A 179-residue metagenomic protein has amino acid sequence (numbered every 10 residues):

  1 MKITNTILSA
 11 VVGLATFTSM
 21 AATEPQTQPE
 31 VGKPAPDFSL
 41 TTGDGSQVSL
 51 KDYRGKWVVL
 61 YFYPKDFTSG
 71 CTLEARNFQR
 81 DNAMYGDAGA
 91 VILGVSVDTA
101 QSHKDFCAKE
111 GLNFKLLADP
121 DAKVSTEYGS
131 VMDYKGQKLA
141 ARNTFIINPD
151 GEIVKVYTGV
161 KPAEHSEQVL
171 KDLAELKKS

Functional and structural regions predicted by a protein language model:
I3-V11, A15-D37: N-proximal helix/coil linker or "cap" segments that precede and/or mark the start of modular domains
P29-G32, F38-W57: A short beta-strand-turn-helix
K51-T72: Short active-site neighborhood of thiol/selenol oxidoreductases, capturing the structured segment around
G70-L112, P120-E127: Structural microenvironment flanking redox-active thiols in thiol-disulfide oxidoreductases
L112-F114, V131-Y134, K138-F145: Structural micro-motif
A140-S179: Thiol-/selenol-based redox modules, centered on thioredoxin-like and closely related oxidoreductase domains
